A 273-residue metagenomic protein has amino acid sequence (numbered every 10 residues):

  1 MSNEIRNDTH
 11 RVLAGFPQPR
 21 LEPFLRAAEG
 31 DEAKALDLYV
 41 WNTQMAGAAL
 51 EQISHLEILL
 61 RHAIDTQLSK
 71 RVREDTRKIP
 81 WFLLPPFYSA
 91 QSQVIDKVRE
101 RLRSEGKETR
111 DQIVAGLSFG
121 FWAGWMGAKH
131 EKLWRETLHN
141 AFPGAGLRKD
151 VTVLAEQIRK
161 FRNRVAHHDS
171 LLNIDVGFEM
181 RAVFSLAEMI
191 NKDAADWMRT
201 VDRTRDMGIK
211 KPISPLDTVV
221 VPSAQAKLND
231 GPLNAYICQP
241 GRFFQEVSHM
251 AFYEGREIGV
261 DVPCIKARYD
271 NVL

Functional and structural regions predicted by a protein language model:
M1-V153, Q157-K160, L172, V176-P215 (+4 more regions): Extended intrinsically disordered or low-complexity regions, especially N/C-terminal cytosolic tails and loops, rather
D202-R242: Charge-rich interaction segments
C238, A251-F252: Terminal processing/anchoring signals of secreted or surface-associated proteins and related intramolecular
